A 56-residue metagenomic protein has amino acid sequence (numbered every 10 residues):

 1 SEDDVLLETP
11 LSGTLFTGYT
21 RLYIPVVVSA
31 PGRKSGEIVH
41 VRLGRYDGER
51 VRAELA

Functional and structural regions predicted by a protein language model:
S1-A56: Terminal RNA-binding accessory module
